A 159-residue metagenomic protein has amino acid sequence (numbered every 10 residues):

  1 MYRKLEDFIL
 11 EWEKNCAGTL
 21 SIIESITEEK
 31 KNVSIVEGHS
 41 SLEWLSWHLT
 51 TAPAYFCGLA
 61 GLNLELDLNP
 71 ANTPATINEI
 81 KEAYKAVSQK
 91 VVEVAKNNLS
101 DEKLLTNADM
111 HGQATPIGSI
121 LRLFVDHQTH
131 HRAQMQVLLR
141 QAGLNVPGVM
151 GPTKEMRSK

Functional and structural regions predicted by a protein language model:
M1, G38, L49-T50, T73 (+2 more regions): Generic structural signal for well-ordered secondary structure
M1-E11: Extreme N-terminal tail/first-helix region
I9-E13, A17-L20, K30-P70, D109-K159: Short, contiguous alpha-helical
I23-I26: His/Met- and acidic-residue-enriched segments that coordinate or traffic transition-metal cofactors and support
E29-K30, E102: Secondary-structure boundary/capping positions in well-ordered alpha/beta enzyme cores
A75-D109, T115-L138: Acidic/histidine-rich alpha-helical segments that form the ligand environment of transition-metal centers
